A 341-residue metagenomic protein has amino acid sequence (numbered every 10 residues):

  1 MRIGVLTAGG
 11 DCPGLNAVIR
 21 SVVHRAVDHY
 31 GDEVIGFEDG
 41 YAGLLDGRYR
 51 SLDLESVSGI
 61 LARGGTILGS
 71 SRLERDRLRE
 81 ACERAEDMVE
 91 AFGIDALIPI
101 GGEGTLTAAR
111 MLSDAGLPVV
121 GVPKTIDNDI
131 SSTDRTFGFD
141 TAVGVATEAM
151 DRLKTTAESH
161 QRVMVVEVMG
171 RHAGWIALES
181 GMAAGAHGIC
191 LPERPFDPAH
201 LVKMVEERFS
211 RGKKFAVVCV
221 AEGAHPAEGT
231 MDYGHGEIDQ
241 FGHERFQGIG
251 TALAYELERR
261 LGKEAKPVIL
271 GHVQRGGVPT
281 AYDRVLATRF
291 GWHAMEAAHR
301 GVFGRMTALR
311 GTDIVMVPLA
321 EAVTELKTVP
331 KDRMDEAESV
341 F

Functional and structural regions predicted by a protein language model:
M1-L45: N-terminal phosphate-binding or glycine-rich loops at protein starts, especially the Walker A/P-loop of NTPases
A8-D11, F37-A42, R72-L73, G102-G104 (+6 more regions): Short, ordered loop/turn segments at secondary-structure junctions
A17-V22, E103-L117, A177: Short Gly/Thr/Asp-enriched flexible loops that form oxyanion-binding sites at enzyme active sites
G31, I35, S113-V145, C190-R194: Short, acidic/small-residue loops that bind anionic groups at enzyme active sites
L44-P99, G104-T105, F137-A149: Glycine-rich oxoanion-binding loops at beta->alpha junctions
A96-G101, M111, F139-A157, M164-K263: Accessory alpha-helical/coil subdomains and C-terminal extensions that flank or cap enzyme catalytic cores
A252, R305-F341: Phosphate-binding loop/pocket of nucleotide- and phosphate-handling active sites
